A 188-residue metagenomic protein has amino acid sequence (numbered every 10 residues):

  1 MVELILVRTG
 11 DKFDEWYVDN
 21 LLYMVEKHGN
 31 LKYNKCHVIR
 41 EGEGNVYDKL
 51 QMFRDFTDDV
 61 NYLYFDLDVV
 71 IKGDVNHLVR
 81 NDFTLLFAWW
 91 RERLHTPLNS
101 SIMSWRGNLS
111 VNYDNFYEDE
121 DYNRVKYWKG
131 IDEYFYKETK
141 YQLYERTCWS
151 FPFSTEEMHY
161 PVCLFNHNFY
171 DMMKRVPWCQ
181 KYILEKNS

Functional and structural regions predicted by a protein language model:
M1-V46, T57-D59, N166-S188: N-terminal anchoring/stem segment of glycosyltransferases
I5, S101-M103: Conserved hydrophobic/aromatic positions in well-ordered beta-strands
T9-K12, E41-E43, V69-I71, W90-L94 (+3 more regions): Short, solvent-exposed loop/turn segments at secondary-structure junctions
Y17-V18, V46, T96, Y127-D132: A structural signal for well-ordered alpha-helical scaffolds and beta->alpha junctions
K32-R40, N61-D68, F83-F87, Q142-Y144 (+1 more regions): Short, hydrophobic beta-strand segments that form beta-sheet elements in well-ordered domains
N45-P97, S104-N108: GT-A fold catalytic core of metal-dependent nucleotide-sugar glycosyltransferases, centered on the diacidic
L98-N99, H159: A generic structural signal for well-ordered coil/turn residues at beta-strand boundaries that shape enzyme active-site
G107-S188: Catalytic core and acceptor-binding pocket of nucleotide-sugar-dependent glycosyltransferases
